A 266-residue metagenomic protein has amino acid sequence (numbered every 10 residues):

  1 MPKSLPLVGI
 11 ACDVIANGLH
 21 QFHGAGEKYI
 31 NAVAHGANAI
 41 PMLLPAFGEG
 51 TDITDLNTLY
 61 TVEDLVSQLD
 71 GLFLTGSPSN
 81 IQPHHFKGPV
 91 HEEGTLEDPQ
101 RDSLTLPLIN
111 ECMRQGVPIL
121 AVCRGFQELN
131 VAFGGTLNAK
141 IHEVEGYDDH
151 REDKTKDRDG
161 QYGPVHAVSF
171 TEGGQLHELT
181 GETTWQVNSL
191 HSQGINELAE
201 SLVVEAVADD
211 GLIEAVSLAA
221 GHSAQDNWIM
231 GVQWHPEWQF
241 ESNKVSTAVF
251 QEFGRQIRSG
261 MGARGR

Functional and structural regions predicted by a protein language model:
M1-L120, N130-N138, H142-T184, S192 (+2 more regions): N-terminal beta1-alpha1 cap of cysteine-dependent amidohydrolase-like domains
C123: Conserved G/P- and acidic residue-centered "switch" motifs that form tight phosphate/ATP-binding loops in soluble
F126: The feature captures the ABC ATPase H-loop/switch
N227: Short, positively charged patches
